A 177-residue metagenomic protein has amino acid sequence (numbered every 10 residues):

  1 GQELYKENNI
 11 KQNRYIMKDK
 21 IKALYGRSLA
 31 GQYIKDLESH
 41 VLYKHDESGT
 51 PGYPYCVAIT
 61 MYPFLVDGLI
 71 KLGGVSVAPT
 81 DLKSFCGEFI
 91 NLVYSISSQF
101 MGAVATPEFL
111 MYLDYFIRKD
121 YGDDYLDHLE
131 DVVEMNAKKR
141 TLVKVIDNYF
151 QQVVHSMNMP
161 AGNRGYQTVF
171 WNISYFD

Functional and structural regions predicted by a protein language model:
G1-D177: Catalytic alpha/beta active-site cores
